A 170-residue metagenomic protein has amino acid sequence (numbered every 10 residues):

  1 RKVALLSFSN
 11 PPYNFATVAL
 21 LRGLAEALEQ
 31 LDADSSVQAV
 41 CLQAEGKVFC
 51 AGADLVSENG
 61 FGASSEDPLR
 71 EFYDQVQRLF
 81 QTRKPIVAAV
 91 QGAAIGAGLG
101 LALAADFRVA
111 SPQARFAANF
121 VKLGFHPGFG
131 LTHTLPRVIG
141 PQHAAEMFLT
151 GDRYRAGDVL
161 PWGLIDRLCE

Functional and structural regions predicted by a protein language model:
R1-E45: Conserved CoA-thioester-binding segment of acyl-CoA-metabolizing enzymes
L6, G23-L24, L42, D54 (+4 more regions): Terminal peptide-recognition signature
S9, A44-E45, A51, Q91 (+2 more regions): A secondary-structure boundary/capping signal
Y13-N14, V48, F125, R167: Short strand->helix junction
R22, S36, Q43-R78, A94 (+1 more regions): Glycine- (often His-adjacent) and acidic-residue-rich active-site loop that binds/positions the CoA thioester
F80-E170: Crotonase-fold acyl-CoA enzyme core
